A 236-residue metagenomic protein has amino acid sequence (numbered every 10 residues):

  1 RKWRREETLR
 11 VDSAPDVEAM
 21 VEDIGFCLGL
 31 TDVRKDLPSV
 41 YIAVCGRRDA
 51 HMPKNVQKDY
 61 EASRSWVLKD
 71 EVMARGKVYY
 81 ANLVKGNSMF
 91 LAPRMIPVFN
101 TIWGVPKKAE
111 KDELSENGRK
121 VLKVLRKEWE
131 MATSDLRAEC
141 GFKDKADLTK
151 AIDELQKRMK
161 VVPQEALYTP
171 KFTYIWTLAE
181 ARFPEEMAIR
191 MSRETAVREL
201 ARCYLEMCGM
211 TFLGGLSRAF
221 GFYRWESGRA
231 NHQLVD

Functional and structural regions predicted by a protein language model:
R1-D236: Long, low-complexity intrinsically disordered regions
